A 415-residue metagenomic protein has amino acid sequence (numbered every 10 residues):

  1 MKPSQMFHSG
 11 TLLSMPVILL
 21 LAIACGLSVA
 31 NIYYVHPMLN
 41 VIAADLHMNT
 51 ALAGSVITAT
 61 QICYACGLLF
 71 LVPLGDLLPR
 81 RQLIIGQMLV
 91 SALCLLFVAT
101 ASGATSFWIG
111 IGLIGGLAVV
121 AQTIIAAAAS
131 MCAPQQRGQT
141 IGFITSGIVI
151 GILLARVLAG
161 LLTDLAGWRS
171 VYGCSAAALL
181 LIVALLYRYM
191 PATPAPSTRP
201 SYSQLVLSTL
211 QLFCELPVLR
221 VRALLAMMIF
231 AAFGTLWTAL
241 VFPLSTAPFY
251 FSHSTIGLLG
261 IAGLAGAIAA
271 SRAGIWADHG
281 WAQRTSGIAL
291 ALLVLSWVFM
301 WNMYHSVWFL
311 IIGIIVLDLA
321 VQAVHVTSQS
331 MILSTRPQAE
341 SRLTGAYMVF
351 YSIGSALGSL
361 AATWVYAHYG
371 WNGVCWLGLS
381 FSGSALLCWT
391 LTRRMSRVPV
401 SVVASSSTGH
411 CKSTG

Functional and structural regions predicted by a protein language model:
P3-T11, P191-A223: Juxtamembrane intracellular "pre-TM" segments in multi-pass secondary transporters
C66-A104: Conserved MFS/SLC helix-loop-helix module at the cytosolic interface between two early adjacent transmembrane helices
L68-P79, I268-A282, Y366: Helix-to-loop junctions at the C-terminal end of transmembrane segments in multipass secondary transporters
Q82-L96, R284-V298, L379: Structural signature of the two symmetry-related core transmembrane helices
I111-G147: Cytoplasmic helix-loop-helix junction between adjacent transmembrane helices in 12-TM secondary transporters
V120-C132, A323-R336: Intracellular juxtamembrane helix-capping segments at the cytosolic ends of symmetry-related transmembrane helices
F143-R188: Helix-loop-helix hairpin linking two adjacent transmembrane segments in secondary transporters
Q283-S328: C-terminal transmembrane helical hairpin of 12-TM major facilitator-type secondary transporters
